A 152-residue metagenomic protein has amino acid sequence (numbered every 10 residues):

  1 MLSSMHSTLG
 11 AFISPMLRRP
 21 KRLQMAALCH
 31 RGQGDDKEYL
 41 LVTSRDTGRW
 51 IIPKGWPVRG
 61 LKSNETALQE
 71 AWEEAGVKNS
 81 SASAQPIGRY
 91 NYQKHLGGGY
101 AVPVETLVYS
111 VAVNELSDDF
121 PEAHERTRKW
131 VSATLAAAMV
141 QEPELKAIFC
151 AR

Functional and structural regions predicted by a protein language model:
M1-L28, G32-G34: Acidic, metal-coordinating catalytic segment for phosphate/diphosphate chemistry, firing primarily on the Nudix
L23-M25, K37, T106-L107, R126: Change "...and in nucleic-acid phosphodiester-cleaving endonucleases..." to "...and in nucleic-acid processing enzymes
Q33-E38, G97-A101: Short, solvent-exposed loop/turn segments that connect beta-strands within catalytic domains and beta-strand-rich
D35-K78: Conserved Nudix-box catalytic region and its N-terminal flanking loop in Nudix hydrolases and closely related
I51, P103, W130: Short aromatic/basic micro-patch
K78-R89: A short coil-to-beta-strand element that immediately follows conserved catalytic motifs
G88-D118: Active-site-adjacent beta-strand/loop module that shapes the phosphate/pyrophosphate-binding cleft
T106-C150: NUDIX/MutT-family hydrolases
